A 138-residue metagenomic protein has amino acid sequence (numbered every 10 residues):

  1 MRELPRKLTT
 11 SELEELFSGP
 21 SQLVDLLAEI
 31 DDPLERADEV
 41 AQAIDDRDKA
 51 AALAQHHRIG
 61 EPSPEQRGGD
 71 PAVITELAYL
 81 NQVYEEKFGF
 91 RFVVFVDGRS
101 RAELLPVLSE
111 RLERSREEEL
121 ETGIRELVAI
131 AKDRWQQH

Functional and structural regions predicted by a protein language model:
M1-P5, S11-Y84, I130-H138: Aromatic-anchored, charged helix-turn/loop surface patch used as a conserved interaction hotspot
L80, E85-H138: C-terminal non-catalytic interaction appendages of large macromolecular assemblies
